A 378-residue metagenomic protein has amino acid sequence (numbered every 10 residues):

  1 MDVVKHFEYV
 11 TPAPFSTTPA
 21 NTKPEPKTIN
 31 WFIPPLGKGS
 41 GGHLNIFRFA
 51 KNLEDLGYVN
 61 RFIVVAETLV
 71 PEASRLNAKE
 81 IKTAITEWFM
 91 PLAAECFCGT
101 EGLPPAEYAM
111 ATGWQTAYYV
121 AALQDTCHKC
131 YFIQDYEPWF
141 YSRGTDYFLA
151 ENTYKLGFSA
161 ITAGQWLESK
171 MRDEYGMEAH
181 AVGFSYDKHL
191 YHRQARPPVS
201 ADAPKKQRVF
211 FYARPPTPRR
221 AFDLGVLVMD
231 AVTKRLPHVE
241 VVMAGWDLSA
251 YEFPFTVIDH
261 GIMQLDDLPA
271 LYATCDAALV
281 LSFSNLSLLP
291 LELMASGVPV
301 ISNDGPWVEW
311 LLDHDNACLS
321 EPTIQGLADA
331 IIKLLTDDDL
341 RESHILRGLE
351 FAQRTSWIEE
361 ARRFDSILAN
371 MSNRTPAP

Functional and structural regions predicted by a protein language model:
E8-A20, P138-G144, H180-K205, A270: Acidic anion/phosphate-binding donor-loop and adjacent secondary structure in glycosyltransferase catalytic cores
N45-R48, F62-V64, D173-M177, S185-T256: Conserved catalytic-core segment of nucleotide-activated headgroup transferases in glycan assembly
C98-P104, R143-A160: Membrane-proximal helix-turn-helix segments that form the acceptor-binding/catalytic region of lipid-linked
A273-N285, V298: Acidic donor-binding loop of glycosyltransferase active sites
E292, D304-L319: Short acidic/histidine- and often glycine-rich active-site loop of Leloir-type glycosyltransferases that engages
P299-N303: Short hydrophobic beta-strand element within catalytic cores of glycosyltransferases and related nucleotide-activated
H314-Q325, K333-D338: Conserved acidic donor-binding segment of nucleotide-sugar-dependent glycosyltransferases
P322, D339-M371: A charged, aromatic-enriched C-terminal amphipathic alpha-helix characteristic of glycosyltransferases across folds
